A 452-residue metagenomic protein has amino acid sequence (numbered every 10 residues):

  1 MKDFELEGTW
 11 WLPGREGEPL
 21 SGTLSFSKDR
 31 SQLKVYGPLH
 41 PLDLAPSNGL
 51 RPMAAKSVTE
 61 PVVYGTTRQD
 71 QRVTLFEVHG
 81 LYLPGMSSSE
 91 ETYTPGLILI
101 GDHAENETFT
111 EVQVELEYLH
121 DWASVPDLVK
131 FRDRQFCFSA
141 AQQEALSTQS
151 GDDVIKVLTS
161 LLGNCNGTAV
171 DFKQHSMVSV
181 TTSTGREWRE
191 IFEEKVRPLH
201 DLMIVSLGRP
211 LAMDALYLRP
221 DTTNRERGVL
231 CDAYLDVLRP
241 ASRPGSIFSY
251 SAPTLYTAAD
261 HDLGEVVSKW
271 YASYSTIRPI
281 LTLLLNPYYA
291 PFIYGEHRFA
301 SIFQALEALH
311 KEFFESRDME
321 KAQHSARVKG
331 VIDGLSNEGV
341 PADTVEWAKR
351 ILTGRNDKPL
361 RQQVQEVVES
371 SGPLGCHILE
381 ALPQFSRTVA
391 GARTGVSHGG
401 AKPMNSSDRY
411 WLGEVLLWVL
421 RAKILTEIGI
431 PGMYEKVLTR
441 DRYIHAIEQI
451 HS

Functional and structural regions predicted by a protein language model:
M1-P210: Long, contiguous, compositionally biased segments that the model treats as domain-scale units
F4, W11, S25-K34, L39 (+6 more regions): Short, charged N-terminal helix-start/capping segments
T9, K34, V62, E91 (+5 more regions): Intrinsically disordered, low-complexity segments enriched in small/polar residues
N48, N106, N164-N166, N224 (+4 more regions): Detector for Asparagine
L119, S124-P126, A145, N166-T168 (+9 more regions): Short, flexible coil/linker segments at or flanking structured domains
E190-V267: Internal, Lys/Arg-enriched amphipathic helical interaction segments that engage polyanionic partners
P240-S452: Amphipathic, oligomerization/interface secondary-structure segments
